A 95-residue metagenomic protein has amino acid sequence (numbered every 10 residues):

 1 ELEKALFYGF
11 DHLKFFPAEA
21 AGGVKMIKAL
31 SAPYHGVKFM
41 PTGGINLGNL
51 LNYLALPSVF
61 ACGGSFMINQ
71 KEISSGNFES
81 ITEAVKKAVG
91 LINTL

Functional and structural regions predicted by a protein language model:
E1-Y8, K25, S31-A32, I45-F60: Catalytic cores of alpha/beta
L2, K14-G23, S58-E79: Glycine-rich phosphate-binding active-site loops on the catalytic face of alpha/beta enzymes
D11-H12, G36-M40, F60-A61: Structural preference for beta-strand elements that scaffold enzyme active sites
L13, Y53, A88: Conserved, mostly hydrophobic/aromatic
F15-F16, A32-Y34: Conserved catalytic cores of soluble enzyme domains, especially glycine-rich substrate-binding beta-alpha loops
A18-A21, M40-L47: Glycine-rich beta-to-alpha transition loops that act as phosphate-gripper elements at the mouths of alpha/beta enzyme
P33, V37, L56, L91-L95: Change "in soluble alpha/beta enzymes" to "in soluble alpha/beta proteins
K71-L95: C-terminal helical cap(s) of enzyme catalytic domains, especially alpha/beta-barrels
